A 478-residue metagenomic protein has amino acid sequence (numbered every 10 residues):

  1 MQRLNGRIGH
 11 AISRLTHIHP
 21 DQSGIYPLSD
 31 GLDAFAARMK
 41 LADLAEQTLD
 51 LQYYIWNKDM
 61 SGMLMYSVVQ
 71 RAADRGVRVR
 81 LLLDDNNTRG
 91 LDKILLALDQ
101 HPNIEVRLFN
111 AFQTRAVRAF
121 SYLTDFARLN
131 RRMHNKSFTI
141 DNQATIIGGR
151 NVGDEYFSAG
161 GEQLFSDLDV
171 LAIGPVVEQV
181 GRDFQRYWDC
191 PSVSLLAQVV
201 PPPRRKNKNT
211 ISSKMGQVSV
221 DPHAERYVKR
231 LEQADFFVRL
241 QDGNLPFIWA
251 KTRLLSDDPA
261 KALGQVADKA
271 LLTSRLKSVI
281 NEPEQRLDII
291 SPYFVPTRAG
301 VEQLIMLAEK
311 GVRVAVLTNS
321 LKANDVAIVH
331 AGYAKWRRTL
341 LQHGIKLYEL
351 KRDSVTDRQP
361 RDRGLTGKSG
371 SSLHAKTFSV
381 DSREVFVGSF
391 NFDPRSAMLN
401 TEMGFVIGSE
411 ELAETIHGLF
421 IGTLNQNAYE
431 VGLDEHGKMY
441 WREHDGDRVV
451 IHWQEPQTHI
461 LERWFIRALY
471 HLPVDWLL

Functional and structural regions predicted by a protein language model:
M1-H134, I140-L478: Charged, low-complexity intrinsically disordered terminal segments
